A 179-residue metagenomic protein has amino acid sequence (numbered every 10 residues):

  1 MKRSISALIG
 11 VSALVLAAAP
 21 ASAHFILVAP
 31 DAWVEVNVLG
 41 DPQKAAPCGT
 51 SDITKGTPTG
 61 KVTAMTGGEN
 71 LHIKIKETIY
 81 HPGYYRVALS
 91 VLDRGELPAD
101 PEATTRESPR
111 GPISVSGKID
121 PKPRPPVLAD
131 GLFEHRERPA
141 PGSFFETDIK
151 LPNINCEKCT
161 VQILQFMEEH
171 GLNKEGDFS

Functional and structural regions predicted by a protein language model:
M1-I9: Bacterial N-terminal signal peptides that target proteins for export
I9-A17: Bacterial N-terminal signal peptides
A17-A23: Sec/Tat signal peptide C-region and signal peptidase I cleavage site
A23-S179: Structured recognition/catalytic domains enriched at protein termini, typified by the LPMO catalytic fold at the mature
